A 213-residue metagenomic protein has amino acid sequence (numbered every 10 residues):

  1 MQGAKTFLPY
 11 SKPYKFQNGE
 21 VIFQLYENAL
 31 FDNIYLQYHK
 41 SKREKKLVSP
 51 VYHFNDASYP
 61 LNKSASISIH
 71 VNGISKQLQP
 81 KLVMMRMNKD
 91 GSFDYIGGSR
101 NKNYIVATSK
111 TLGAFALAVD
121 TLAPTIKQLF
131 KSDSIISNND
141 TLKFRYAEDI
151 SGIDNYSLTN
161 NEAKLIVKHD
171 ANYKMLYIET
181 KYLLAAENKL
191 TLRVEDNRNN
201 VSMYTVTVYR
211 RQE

Functional and structural regions predicted by a protein language model:
F7-S11, Q37-V83: Proteolytic processing hotspots in large secreted/extracellular or virion-associated proteins and select intracellular
S11-L36: Predominantly extracellular/luminal regions of secreted and cell-surface proteins, especially disulfide-bonded
Y26, S68-N72, T141-D149: Short edge beta-strand/loop segments characteristic of extracellular beta-sandwich folds
N28-D32, S75-Q79, Y146-I153: Short proline/glycine-enriched turn/loop motifs at strand-loop junctions of beta-rich domains
L36, Q79-N88, D154-A163: Change to "...patches in solvent-exposed regions of secreted, membrane-anchored, or virion-exposed structural
S58-L61, D133-N138: Short, solvent-exposed loop/linker segments at the N-terminal edge of repeated beta-sheet extracellular domains
G97, Y104-A107, D149-E213: Long, low-complexity serine/threonine/glycine- and acidic-rich segments characteristic of extracellular
T121-T125: Proline-centered linker/hinge motifs at extracellular inter-domain junctions
